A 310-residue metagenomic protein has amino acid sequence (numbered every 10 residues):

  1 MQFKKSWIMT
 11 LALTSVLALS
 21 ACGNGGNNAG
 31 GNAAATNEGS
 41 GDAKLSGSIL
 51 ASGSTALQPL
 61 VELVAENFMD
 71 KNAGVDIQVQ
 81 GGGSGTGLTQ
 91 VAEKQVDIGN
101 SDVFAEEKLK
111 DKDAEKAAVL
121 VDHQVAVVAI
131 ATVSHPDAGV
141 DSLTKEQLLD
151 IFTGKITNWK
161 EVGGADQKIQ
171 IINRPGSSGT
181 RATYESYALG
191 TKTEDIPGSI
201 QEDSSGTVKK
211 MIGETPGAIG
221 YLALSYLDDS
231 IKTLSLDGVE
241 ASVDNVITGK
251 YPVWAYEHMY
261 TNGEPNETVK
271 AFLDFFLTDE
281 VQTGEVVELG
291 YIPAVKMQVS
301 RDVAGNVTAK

Functional and structural regions predicted by a protein language model:
M1-M9: Bacterial N-terminal signal peptides that target proteins for export
F3, G23-E93, D97, S101-D111 (+1 more regions): Exported/periplasmic ABC-transporter solute-binding proteins
L17-A21: C-terminal motif of bacterial Sec signal peptides marking the signal peptidase cleavage site
